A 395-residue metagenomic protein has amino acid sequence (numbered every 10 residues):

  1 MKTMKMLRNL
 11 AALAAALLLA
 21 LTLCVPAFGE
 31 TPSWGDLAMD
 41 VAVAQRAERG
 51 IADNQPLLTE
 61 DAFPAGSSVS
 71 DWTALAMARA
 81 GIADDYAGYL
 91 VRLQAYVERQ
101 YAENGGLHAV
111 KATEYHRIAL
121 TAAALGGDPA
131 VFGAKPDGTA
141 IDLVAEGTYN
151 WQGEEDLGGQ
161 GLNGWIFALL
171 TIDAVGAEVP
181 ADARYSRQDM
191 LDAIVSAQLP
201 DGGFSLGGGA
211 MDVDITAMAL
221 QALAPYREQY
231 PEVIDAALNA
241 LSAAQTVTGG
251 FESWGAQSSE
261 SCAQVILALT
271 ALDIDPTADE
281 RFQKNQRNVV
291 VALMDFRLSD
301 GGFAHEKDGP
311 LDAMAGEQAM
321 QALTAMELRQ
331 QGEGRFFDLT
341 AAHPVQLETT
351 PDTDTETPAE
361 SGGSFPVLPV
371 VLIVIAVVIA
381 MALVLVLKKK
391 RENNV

Functional and structural regions predicted by a protein language model:
K2-A14: Bacterial N-terminal signal peptides that target proteins for export
M6-N9, P366-I373: Alpha-helical transmembrane segments of integral membrane proteins
L13-T22: Bacterial N-terminal signal peptides
L21-W34, T357-L368, L387-R391: Sec-dependent signal peptide cleavage junction
W34-P56, D85-L107, A134-L157, A183-S205 (+3 more regions): Long, well-ordered core segments of solenoidal/helical folds
P56-D85, G106-V131, G153-A183, R187 (+5 more regions): An alpha-helical repeat/solenoid feature that recognizes helix-turn-helix modules
Q330-S364: C-terminal low-complexity, Ser/Thr- and acidic/Pro-rich disordered "stalk" regions positioned immediately N-terminal
I373-V395: C-terminal membrane-anchoring or membrane-association module
